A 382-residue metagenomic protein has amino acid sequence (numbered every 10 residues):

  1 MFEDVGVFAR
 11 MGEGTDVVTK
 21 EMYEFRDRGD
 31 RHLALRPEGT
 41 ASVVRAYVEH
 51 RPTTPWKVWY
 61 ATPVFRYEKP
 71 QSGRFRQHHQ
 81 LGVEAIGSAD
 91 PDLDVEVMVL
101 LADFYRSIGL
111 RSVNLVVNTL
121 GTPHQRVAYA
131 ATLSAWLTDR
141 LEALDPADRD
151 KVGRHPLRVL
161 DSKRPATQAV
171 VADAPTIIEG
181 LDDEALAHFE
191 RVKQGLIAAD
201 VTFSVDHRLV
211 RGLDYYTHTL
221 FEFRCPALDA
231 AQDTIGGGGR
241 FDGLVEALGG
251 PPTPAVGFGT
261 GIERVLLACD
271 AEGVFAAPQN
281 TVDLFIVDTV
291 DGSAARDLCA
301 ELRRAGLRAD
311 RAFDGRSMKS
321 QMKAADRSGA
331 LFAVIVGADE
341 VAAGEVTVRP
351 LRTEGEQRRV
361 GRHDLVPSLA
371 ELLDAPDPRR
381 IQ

Functional and structural regions predicted by a protein language model:
M1-Q382: TRNA-recognition modules of translation machinery and tRNA-sensing kinases, especially anticodon-binding
